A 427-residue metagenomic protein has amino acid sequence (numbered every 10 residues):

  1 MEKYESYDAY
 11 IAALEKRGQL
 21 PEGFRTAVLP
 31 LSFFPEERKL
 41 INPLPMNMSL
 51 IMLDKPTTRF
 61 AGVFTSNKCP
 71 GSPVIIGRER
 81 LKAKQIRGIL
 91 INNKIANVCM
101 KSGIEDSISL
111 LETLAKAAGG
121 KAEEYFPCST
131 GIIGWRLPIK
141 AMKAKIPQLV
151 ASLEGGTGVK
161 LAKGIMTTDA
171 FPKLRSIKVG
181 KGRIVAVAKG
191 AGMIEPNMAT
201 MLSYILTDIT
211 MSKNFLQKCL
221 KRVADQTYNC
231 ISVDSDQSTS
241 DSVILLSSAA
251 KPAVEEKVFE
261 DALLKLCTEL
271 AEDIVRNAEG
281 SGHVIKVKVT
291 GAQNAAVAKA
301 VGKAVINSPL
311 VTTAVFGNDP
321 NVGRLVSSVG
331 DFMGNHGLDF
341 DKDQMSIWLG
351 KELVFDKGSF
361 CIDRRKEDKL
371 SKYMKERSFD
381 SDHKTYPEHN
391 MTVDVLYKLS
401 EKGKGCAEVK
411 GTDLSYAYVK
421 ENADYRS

Functional and structural regions predicted by a protein language model:
E2-E105, S109, K116-S427: A structural signal for small-residue-enriched, beta-sheet-centric alpha/beta enzyme cores and oligomeric scaffold folds
